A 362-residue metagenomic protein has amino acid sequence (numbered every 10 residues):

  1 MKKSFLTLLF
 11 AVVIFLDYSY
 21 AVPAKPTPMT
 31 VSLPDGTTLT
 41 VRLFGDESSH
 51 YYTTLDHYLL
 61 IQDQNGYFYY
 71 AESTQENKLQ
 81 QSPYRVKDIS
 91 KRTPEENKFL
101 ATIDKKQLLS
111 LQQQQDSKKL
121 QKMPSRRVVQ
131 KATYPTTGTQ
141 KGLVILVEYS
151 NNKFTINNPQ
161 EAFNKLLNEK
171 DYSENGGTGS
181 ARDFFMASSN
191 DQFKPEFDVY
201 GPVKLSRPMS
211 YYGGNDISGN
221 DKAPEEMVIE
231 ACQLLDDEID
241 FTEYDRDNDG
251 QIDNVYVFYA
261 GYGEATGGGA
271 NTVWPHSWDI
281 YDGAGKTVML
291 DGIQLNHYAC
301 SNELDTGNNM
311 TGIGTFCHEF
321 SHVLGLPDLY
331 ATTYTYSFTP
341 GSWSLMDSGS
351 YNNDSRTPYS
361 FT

Functional and structural regions predicted by a protein language model:
M1-S4: Positively charged n-region of N-terminal signal peptides that target proteins for export
L6, I229-Q233, G314-H322: A broad, structural surface signal
T7-D17: Bacterial N-terminal signal peptides
L8, P124-S125, E303-L304: General secondary-structure edge motif
L9, Y51, T335-Y336: Residue-level detector of alpha-helical recognition elements and their boundaries
Y18-H297: Zymogen propeptides/activation segments of proteases
N254-Y256, A260-T362: Extracellular hydrolytic enzyme modules, especially secreted metalloproteases of the metzincin/thermolysin-like class
